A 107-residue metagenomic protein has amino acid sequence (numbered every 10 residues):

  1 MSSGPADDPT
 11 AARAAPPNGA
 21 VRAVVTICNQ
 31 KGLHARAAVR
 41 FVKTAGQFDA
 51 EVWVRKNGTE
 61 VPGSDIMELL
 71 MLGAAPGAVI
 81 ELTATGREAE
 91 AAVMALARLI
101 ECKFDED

Functional and structural regions predicted by a protein language model:
M1-S2, D7-A11, K31-L33, L70 (+3 more regions): Generic signature of intrinsically disordered, low-complexity, basic-rich segments and short cationic peptides
S2-A12, V39, K43, I66 (+3 more regions): Long, contiguous binding/interaction regions
S3-G4, R22-C28: Non-catalytic helical/linker scaffolds that mediate oligomerization, partner binding, and domain coupling around large
A12-N18, G46-Q47: Acidic-glycine-rich active-site phosphate/pyrophosphate-binding loop
N18-V24, V79-E81: Intrinsic-disorder/low-complexity, polar/charged segments enriched in Ser/Thr/Lys/Arg/Asp/Glu/Gln
A20, E51-W53, V61, L72 (+3 more regions): Protein-protein interaction regions
T26-P76, T83: Compact, glycine-rich, soluble single-domain proteins
A75-D107: C-terminal structural segments of small proteins and small subunits
